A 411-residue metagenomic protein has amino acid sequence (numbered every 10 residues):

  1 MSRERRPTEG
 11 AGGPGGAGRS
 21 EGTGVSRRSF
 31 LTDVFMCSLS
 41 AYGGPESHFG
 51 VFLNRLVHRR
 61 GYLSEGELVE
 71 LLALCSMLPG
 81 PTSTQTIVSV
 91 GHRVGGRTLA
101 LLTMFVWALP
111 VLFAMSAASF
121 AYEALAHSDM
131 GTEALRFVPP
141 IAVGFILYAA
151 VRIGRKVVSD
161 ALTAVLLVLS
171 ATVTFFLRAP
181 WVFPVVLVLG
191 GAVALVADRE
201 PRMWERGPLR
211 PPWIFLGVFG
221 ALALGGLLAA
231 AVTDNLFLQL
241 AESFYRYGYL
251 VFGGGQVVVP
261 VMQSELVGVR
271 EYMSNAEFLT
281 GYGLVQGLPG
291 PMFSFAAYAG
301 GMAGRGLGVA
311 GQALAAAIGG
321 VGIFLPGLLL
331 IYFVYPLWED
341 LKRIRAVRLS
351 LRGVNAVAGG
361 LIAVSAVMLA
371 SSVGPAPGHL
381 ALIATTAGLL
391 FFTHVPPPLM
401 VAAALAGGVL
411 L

Functional and structural regions predicted by a protein language model:
S2-L78, S89-L411: Multi-pass membrane proteins that catalyze or facilitate reactions on polyprenyl-/lipid-phosphate substrates and their
